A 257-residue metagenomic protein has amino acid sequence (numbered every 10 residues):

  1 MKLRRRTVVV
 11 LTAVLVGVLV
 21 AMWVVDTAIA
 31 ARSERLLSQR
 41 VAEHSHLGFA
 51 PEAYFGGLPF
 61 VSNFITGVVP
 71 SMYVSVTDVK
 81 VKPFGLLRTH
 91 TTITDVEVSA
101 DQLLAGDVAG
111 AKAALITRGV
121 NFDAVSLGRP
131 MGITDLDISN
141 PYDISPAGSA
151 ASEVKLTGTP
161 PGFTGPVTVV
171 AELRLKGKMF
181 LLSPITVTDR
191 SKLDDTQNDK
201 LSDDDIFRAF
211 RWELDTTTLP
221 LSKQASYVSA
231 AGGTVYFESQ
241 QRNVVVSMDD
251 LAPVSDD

Functional and structural regions predicted by a protein language model:
M1-L58, I65, V81, D249-D257: Hydrophobic membrane-targeting and insertion signals
I29-S33, G119, D123, N198 (+2 more regions): Short amphipathic alpha-helical segments
G48-G128, G132-P161: N-terminal beta-strand/beta-hairpin edge segment
T89-V98, I116, L136, N140-K200 (+2 more regions): Hydrophobic membrane/lipid-contacting segments
L104-G106, S183, D250-L251, D257: Non-transmembrane, low-complexity coil segments enriched in Pro/Ser/Thr that form solvent-exposed tails and flexible
K192-D257: Extracytoplasmic/luminal low-complexity segments enriched in Pro/Gly and acidic/polar residues that act as flexible
